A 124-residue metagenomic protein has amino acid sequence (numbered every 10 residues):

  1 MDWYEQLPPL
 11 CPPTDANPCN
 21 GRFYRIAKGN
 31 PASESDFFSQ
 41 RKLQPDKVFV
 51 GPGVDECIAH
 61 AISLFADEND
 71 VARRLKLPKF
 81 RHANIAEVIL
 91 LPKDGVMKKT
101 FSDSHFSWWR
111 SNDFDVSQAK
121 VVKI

Functional and structural regions predicted by a protein language model:
M1-I62, A66-I124: Conserved NAD+-utilizing ADP-ribose enzyme module
